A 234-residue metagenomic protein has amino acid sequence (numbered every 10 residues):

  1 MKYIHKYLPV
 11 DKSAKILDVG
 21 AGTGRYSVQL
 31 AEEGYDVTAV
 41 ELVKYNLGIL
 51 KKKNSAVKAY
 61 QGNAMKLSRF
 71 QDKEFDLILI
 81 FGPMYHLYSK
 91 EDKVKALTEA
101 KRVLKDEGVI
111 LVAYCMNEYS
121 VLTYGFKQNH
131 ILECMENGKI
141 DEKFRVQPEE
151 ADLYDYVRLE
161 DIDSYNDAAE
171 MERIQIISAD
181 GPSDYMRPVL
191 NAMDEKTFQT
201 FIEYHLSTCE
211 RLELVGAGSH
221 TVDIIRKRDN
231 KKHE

Functional and structural regions predicted by a protein language model:
M1-K12: Conserved alpha-helix/loop element of class I SAM-dependent methyltransferases that forms part of the SAM/SAH-binding
G20-G22: Class I SAM-dependent methyltransferase "Motif I" SAM/SAH-binding loop
R25-K66: Class I SAM-dependent methyltransferase SAM/SAH-binding core
S68-I78: A short acidic, Gly/Pro-enriched loop at the edge of an enzyme's catalytic core that lines a small-molecule cofactor
V94-D106: A short glycine-rich, Lys/Arg-flanked "PGG" loop and its adjoining helix->strand segment in the class I
I110-G138: Conserved class I S-adenosyl-L-methionine
L153-A169, I176: Short alpha-helix
I174-E234: A C-terminal cap/extension of S-adenosyl-L-methionine-dependent methyltransferases that defines the acceptor-substrate
